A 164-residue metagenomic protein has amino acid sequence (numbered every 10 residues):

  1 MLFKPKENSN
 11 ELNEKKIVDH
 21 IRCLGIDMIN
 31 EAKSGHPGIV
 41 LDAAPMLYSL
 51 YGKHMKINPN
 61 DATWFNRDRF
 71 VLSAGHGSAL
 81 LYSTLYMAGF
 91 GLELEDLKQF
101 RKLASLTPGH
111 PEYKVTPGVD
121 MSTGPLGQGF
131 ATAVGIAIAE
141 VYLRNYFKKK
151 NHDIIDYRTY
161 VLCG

Functional and structural regions predicted by a protein language model:
M1-E14: Basic/polar N-terminal segments that are highly enriched at the extreme N-terminus, encompassing both cleavable
L12, P37, T123-L126: Conserved, non-catalytic sequence blocks in retroelement Pol enzymes and Pol-derived host proteins
K16, G35-L41: Structural motif
V18-S34: N-terminal capping segment at the start of a domain
I29-G35, T116-M121: Active-site flanking loop/helix segments enriched in acidic
D42-G164: Cofactor-binding active-site loop characterized by glycine-rich and histidine/acidic residues
